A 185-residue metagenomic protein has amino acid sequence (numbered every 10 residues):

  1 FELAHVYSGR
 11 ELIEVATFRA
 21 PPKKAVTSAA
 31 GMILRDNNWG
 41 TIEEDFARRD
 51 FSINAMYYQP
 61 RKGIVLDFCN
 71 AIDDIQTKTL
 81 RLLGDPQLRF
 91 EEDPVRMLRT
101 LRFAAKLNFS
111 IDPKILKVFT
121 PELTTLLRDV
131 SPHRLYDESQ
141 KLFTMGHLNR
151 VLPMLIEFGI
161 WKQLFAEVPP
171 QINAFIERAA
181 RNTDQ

Functional and structural regions predicted by a protein language model:
F1-Q185: Catalytic cores of the polymerase beta-like nucleotidyltransferase superfamily and closely associated nucleotide
